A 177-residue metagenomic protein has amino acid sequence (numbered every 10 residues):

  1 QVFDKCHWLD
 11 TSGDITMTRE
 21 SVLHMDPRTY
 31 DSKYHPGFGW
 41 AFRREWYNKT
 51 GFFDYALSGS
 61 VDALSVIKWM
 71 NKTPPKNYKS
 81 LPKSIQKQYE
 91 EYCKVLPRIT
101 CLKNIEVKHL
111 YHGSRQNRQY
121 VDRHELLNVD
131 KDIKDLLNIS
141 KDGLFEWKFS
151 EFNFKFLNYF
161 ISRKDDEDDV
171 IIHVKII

Functional and structural regions predicted by a protein language model:
Q1-S60, V66-K68: Conserved catalytic core of nucleotide-sugar-dependent glycosyltransferases
L57-I177: C-terminal catalytic/acceptor-binding lobe
